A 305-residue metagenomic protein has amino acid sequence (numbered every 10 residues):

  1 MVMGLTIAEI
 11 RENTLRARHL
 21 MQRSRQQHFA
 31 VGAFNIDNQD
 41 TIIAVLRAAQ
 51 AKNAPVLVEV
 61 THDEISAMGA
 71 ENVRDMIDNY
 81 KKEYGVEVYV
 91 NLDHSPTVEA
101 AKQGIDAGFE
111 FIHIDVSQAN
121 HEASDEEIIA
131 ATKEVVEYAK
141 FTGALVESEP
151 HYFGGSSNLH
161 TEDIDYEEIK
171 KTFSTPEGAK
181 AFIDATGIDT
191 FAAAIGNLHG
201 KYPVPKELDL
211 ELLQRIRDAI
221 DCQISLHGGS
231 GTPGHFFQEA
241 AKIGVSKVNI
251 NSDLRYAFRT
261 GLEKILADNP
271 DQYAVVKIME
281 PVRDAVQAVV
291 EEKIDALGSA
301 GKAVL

Functional and structural regions predicted by a protein language model:
V2-G32: N-terminal amphipathic alpha-helix/helix-capping segment at the start of soluble metabolic enzymes
V2-I7, P233-L305: C-terminal alpha-helical cap/extension of soluble enzyme domains
R11, E122, P203, E280 (+1 more regions): Charge-dense, low-complexity intrinsically disordered segments
L15-R23, N38-E64, A70-E87, H94-I220 (+6 more regions): Alpha/beta enzyme core
E149, H227-S230: Glycine-rich beta-strand-to-loop/alpha-helix junction loops that act as flexible
